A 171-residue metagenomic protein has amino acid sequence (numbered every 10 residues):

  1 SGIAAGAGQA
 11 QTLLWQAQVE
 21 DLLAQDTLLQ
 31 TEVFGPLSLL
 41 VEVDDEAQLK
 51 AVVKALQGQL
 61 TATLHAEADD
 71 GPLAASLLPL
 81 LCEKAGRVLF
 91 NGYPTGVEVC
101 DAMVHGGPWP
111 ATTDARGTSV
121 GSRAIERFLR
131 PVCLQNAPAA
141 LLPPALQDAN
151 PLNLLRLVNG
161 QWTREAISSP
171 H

Functional and structural regions predicted by a protein language model:
S1-L60: NAD(P)-dependent aldehyde/semialdehyde dehydrogenase
I3-L14, Q59, T63-H171: C-terminal segments
